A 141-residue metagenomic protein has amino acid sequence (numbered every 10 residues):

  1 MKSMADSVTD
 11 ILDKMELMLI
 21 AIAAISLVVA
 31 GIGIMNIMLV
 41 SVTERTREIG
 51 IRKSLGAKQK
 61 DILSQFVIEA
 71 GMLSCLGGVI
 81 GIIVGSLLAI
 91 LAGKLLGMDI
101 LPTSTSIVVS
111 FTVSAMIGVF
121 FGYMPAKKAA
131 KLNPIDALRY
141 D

Functional and structural regions predicted by a protein language model:
M1, R52-S54, D141: Generic beta-structure capping elements
M1-A23: Peri-transmembrane interface segments
K2, L12, T46, A92-L96 (+1 more regions): Hydrophobic aliphatic residues
L17-M35, L39-G97, L101, T105-F121 (+1 more regions): Transmembrane alpha-helical interface segments in multi-pass membrane proteins
A126-D141: Short cytosolic juxtamembrane segments of multi-pass membrane proteins
